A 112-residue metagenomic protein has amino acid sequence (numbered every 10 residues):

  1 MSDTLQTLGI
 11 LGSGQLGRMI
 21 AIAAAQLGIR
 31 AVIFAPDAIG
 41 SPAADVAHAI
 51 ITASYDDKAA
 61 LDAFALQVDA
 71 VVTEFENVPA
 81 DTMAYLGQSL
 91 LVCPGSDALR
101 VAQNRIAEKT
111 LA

Functional and structural regions predicted by a protein language model:
M1-T110: ATP-binding N-terminal substructure of ATP-dependent carboxylate-amine bond-forming enzymes
